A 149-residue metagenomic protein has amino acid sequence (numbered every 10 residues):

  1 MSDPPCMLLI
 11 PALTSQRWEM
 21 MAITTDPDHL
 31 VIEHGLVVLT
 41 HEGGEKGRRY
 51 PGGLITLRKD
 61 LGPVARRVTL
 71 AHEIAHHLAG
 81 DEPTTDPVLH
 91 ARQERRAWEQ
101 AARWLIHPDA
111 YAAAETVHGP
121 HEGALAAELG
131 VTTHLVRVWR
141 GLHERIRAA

Functional and structural regions predicted by a protein language model:
M1-A149: Active-site hotspot residues in diverse enzymes, especially metal/ion-binding acidic/histidine motifs
